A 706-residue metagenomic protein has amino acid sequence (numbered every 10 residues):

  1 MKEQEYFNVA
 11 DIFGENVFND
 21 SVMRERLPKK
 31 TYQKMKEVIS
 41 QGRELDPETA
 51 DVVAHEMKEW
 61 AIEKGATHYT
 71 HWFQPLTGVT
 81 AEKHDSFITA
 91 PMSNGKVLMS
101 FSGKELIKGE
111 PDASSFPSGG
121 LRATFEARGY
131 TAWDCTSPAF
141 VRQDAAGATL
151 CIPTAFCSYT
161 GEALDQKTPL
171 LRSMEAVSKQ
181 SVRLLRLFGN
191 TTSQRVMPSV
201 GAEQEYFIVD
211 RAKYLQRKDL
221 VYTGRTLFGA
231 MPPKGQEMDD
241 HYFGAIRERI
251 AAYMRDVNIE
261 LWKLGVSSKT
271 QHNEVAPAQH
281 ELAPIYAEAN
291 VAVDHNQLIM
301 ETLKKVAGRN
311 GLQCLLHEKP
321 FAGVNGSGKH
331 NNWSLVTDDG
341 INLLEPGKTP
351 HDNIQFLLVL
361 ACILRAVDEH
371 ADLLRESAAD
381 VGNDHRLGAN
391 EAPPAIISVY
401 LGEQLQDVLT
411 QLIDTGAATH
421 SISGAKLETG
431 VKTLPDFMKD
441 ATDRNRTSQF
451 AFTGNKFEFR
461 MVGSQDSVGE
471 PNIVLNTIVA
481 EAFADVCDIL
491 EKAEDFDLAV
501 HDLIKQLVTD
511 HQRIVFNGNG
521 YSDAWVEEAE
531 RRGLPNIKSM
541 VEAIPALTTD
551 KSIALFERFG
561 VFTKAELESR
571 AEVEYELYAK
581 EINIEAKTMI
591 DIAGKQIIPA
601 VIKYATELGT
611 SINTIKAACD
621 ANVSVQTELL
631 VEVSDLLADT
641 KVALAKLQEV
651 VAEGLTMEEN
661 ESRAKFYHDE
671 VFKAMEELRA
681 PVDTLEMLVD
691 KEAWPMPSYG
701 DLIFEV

Functional and structural regions predicted by a protein language model:
M1-Y32, D46, R128-W133, P138-I152 (+2 more regions): Catalytic pocket of metal/acid-base enzymes, prominently hydrolases
I12-A127: Active-site core of metal-dependent hydrolases
T49, F73, S102, P284 (+5 more regions): Active-site proximal loops enriched in glycine and acidic residues that flank catalytic Cys/His/Asp and coordinate
H71-Q74, K329-W333: Histidine-centered catalytic micro-motifs
G78-N94, P111-S114, G119, R217 (+5 more regions): Short linear, low-complexity motifs centered on an aromatic residue
A127-L316, N325-G328, L335-E572: Glycine-rich, acidic/polar active-site loops that bind/position phosphate-bearing ligands
L220-V221, N296, E318-K319, E345-T349 (+5 more regions): Composition- and surface-driven signal marking solvent-exposed, interaction-prone regions in large proteins
I504-V706: C-terminal amphipathic alpha-helical interaction region
